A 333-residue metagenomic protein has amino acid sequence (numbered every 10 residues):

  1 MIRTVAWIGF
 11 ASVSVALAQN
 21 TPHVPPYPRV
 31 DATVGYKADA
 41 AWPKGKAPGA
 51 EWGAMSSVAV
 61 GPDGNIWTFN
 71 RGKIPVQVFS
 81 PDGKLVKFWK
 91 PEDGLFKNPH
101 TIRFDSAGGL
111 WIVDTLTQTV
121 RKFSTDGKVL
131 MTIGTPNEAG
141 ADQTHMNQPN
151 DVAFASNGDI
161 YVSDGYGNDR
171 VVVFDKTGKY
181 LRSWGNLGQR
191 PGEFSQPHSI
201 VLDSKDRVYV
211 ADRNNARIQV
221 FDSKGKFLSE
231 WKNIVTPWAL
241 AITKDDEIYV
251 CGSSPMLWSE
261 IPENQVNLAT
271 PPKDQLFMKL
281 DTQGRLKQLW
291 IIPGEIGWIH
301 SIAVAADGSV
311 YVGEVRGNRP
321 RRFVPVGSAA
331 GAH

Functional and structural regions predicted by a protein language model:
R3-A16: Bacterial N-terminal signal peptides
Q19-H333: Eukaryotic scaffold repeat domains enriched in small/polar residues
